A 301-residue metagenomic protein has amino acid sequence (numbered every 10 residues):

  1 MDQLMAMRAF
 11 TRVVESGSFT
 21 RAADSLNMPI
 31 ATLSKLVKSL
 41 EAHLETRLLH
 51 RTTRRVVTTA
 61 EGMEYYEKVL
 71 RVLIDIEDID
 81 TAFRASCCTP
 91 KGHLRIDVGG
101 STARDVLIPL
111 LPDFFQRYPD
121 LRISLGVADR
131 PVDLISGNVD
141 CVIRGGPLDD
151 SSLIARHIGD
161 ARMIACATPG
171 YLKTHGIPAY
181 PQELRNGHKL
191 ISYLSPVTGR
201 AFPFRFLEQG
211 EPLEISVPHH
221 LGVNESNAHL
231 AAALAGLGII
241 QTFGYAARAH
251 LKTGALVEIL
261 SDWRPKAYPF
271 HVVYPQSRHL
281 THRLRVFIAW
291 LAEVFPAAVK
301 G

Functional and structural regions predicted by a protein language model:
M1-S16, S34, M63-Y66, L70-L73: Short alpha-helical elements of helix-turn-helix
R12-N27: Short helix-boundary/capping micro-motifs
D24, A42, Q116: Alpha-helical residues within the helix-turn-helix
P29, K35-S39, L110: Residues within the DNA-recognition helix of helix-turn-helix
E41-A60, L256: A short LG(V/I)-centered, amphipathic sequence patch enriched for acidic residue(s) preceding the LG motif
T53-V56, M63, I74-D97: Short helix-loop hinge/linker segments at domain boundaries
K91-I154: Central regulatory/effector-binding core of bacterial HTH transcription factors
V132-S136, L148-F270, A297-G301: C-terminal regulatory
